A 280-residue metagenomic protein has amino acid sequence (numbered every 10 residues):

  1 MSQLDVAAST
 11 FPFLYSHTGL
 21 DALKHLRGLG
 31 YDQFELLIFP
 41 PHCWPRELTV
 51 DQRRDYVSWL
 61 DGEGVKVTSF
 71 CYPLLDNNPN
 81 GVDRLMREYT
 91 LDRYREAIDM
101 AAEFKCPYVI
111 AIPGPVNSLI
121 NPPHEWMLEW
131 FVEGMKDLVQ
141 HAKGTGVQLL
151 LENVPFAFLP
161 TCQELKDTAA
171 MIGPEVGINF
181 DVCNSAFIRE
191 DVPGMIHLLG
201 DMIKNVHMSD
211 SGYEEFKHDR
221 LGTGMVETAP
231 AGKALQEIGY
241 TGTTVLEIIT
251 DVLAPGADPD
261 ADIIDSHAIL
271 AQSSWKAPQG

Functional and structural regions predicted by a protein language model:
M1-A7, Y15-G30, T90, C162-F180 (+1 more regions): Histidine-acidic metal/acid-base catalytic patches
S9-F13, L37-F39, Y72-L75, G114-V116 (+4 more regions): Active-site beta-loop-alpha junctions enriched in small/polar residues
H17-A22, D61-G62, P79-G177, F187 (+2 more regions): Active-site acidic/histidine proton-transfer and metal-coordination neighborhood in alpha/beta enzyme cores
L23-G30, L48-S69, E96-K105, K136-G144 (+3 more regions): Acidic (Asp/Glu)-rich catalytic clusters
E35, S69-C71, I110, L150 (+2 more regions): Conserved beta-strand positions in the central sheet of alpha/beta enzyme cores
L37-V57, P113-L119: Glycine-rich, proline-tolerant flexible connector loops at the mouths of alpha/beta enzymes
P40-W44, D76-G81, N117-P122, F187-R189 (+2 more regions): A short acidic, helix-capping loop that chelates divalent metal ions and anchors anionic groups
C43-E47, D83-R87, H124-W126, H218-T223: Short glycine-enriched, charge-decorated loop/helix-capping segments at active-site entrances that position
